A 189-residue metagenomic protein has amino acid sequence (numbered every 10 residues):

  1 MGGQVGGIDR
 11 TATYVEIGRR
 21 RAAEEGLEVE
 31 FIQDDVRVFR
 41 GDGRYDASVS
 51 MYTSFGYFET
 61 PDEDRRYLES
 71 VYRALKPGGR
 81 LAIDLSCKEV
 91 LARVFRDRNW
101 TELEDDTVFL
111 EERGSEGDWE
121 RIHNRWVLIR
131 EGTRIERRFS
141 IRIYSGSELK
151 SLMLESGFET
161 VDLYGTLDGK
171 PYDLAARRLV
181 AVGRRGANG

Functional and structural regions predicted by a protein language model:
M1-F39: Class I SAM-dependent methyltransferase SAM/SAH-binding core
G3, A12-T13, F55-F58, R66: Conserved SAM-binding loop
V5, L81-A82, T160: A short hydrophobic/small-residue beta-strand
R37-A47: A short acidic, Gly/Pro-enriched loop at the edge of an enzyme's catalytic core that lines a small-molecule cofactor
D46-D62: A short SAM/SAH-binding and catalytic strip from SAM-dependent methyltransferases
R65-R80: A short glycine-rich, Lys/Arg-flanked "PGG" loop and its adjoining helix->strand segment in the class I
A82-L152: SAM-dependent methyltransferase
Y144-G189: C-terminal lobe and adjacent flexible extensions of AdoMet/dcAdoMet transferase-like proteins
